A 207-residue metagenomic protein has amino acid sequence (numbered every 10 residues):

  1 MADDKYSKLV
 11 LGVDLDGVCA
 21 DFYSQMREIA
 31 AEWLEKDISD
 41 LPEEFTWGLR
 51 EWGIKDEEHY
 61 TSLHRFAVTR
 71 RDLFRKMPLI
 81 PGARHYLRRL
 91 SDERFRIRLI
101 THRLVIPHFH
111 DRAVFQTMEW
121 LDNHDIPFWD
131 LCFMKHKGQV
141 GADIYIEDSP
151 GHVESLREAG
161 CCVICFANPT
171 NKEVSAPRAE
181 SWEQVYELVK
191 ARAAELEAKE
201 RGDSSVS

Functional and structural regions predicted by a protein language model:
A2-H59: Active-site neighborhood of HAD-like aspartate-dependent phosphohydrolases
I38, T46-H85: Metal-dependent phosphoesterase signature
P42-F45, R98-H108, V114-Q139: A short, structured active-site edge motif that brings together acidic residues
F74-L79, A83-V114: Substrate-recognition element of Asp-dependent hydrolases with the DxDx(T/V) motif
R88-D92, D122, R157: Anion (oxyanion) recognition and catalysis
H124-P127, P150-S207: Asp-based, Mg2+/Mn2+-dependent phosphohydrolase catalytic module
L131-R157: Conserved Lys-Pro-Asp/Glu-containing loop-to-beta segment of HAD-superfamily phosphomonoesterases, centered on
